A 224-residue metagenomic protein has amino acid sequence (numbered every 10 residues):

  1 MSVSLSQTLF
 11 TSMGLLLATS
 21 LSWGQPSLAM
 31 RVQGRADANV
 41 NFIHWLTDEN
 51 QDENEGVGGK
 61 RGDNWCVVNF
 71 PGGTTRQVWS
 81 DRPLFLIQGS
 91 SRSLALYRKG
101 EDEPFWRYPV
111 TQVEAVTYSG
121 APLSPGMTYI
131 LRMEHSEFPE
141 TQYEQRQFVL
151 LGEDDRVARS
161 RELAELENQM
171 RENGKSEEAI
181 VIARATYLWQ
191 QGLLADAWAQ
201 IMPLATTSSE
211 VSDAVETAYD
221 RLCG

Functional and structural regions predicted by a protein language model:
M1-M13: Bacterial N-terminal signal peptides that target proteins for export
T11-S22: Bacterial N-terminal signal peptides
M30-L46, W65-V78, E137-A179: Extended, polar beta-sheet/loop recognition surfaces of beta-rich domains that mediate binding to diverse ligands
D81-F85: Structural beta-strand segments of beta-rich domains
Q88-S93: Short proline/glycine-enriched turn/loop motifs at strand-loop junctions of beta-rich domains
R107-Q112: Short beta-strand segments within Ig-like beta-sandwich modules, predominantly Fibronectin type-III
G120-M127: Surface-exposed, short loops/turns at beta-strand junctions within beta-sandwich domains
E167-G224: Alpha-helical protein-protein interaction scaffolds
